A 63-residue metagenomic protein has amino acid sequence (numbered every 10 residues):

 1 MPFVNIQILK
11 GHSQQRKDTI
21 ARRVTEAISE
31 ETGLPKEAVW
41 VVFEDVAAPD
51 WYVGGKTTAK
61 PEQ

Functional and structural regions predicted by a protein language model:
P2-Q63: A domain-level signal for the structural core that forms small-molecule/cofactor-binding pockets and catalytic centers
